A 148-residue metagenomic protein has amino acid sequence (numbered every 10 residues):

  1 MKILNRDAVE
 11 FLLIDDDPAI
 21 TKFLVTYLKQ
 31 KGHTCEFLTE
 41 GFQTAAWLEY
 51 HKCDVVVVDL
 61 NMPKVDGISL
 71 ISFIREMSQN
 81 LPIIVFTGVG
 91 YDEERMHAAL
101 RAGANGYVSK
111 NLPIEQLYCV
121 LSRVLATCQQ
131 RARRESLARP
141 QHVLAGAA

Functional and structural regions predicted by a protein language model:
P18-E36: Two-component/phosphorelay signaling modules centered on CheY-like receiver
T39-E40, D66-S69: Acidic catalytic/metal-coordinating carboxylates
A46, I68-N80: Short amphipathic alpha-helix used as the core "switch/output" element in two-component signaling
D59: Active-site residues of response regulator receiver
M62: Receiver (REC) domain active-site loop signature in two-component systems and cognate sites in sensor histidine kinases
S69, G90-G106: Alpha4 helix (beta4-alpha4-beta5 surface) of REC/receiver domains from two-component response regulators
F86-T87: Hydrophobic/aromatic residues positioned on beta-strands within the core alpha/beta folds
E94-R95, N111-S122: C-terminal output helix
